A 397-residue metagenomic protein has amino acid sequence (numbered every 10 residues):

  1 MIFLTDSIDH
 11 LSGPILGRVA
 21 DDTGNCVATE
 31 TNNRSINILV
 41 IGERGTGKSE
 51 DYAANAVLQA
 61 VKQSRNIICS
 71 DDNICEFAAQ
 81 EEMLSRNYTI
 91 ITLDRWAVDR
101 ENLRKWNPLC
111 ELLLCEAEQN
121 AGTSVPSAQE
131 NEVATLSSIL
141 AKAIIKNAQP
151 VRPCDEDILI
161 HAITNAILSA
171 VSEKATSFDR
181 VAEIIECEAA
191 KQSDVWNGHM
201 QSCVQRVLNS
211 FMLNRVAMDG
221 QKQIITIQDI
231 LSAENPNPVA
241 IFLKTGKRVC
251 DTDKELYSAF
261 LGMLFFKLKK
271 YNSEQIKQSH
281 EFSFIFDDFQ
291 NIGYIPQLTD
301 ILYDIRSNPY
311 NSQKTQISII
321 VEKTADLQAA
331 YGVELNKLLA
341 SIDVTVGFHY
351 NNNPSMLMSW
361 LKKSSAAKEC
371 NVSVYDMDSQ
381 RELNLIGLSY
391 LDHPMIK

Functional and structural regions predicted by a protein language model:
I2-I15, V19-N25, T29-T315, A330 (+3 more regions): P-loop NTPase motor domains
I319-D326: Conserved H-loop
L327-K397: C-terminal regions of RecA-like/P-loop NTPase motor modules
